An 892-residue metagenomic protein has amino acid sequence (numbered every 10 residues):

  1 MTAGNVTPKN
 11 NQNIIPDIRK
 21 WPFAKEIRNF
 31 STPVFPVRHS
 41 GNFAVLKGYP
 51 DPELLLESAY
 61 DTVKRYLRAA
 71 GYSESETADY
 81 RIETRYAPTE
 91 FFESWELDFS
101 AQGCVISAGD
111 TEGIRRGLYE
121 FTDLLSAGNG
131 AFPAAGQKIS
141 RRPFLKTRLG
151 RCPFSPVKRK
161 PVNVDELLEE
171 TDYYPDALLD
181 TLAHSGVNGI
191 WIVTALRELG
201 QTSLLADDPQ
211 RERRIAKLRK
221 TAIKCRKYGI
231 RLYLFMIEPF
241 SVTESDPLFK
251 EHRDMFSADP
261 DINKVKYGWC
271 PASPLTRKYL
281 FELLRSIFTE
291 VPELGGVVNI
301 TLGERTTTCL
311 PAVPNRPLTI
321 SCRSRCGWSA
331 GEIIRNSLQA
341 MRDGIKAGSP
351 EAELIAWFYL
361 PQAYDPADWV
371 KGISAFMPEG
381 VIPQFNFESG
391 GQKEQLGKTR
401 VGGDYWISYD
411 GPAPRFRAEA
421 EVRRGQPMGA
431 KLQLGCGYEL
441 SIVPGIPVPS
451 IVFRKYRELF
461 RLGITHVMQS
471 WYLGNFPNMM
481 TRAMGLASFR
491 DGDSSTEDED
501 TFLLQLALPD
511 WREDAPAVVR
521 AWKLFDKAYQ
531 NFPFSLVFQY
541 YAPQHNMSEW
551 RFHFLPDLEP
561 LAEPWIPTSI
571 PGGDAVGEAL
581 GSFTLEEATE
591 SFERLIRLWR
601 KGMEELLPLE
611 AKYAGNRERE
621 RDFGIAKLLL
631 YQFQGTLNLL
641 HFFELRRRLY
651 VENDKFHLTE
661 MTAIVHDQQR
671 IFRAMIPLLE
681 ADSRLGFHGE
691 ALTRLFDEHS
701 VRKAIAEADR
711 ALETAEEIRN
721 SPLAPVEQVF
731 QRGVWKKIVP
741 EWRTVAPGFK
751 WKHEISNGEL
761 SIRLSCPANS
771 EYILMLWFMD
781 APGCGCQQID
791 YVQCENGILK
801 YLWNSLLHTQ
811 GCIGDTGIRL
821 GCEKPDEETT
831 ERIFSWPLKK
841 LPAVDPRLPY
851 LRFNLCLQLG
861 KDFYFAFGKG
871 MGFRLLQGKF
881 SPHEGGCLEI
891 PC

Functional and structural regions predicted by a protein language model:
T2-T32, R38-H39, P52-E57, T171 (+3 more regions): Substrate-binding groove of N-acetylhexosamine-processing glycoside hydrolases
N10-L55, A59-A69, P88-L302, T307-N315 (+5 more regions): Feature activates predominantly on carbohydrate-active enzymes
A69-R85: Short acidic low-complexity segments
G109-T111, S155, A195-R197, I237-P239 (+13 more regions): An acidic- and aromatic-residue-enriched active-site/binding cleft used to recognize and process polar
V313-W328, K655: A solvent-exposed, charged loop/short amphipathic helix patch at secondary-structure junctions
K737-V745, M775-L799, L841-C892: Acidic/polar low-complexity flexible segments
G758-P767, E831-P837: Short, well-ordered beta-strand segments enriched in hydrophobic/aromatic residues
K800-E827: Glycine-aromatic-enriched beta-strand/loop faces of beta-sandwich-type recognition domains, especially lectin-like
